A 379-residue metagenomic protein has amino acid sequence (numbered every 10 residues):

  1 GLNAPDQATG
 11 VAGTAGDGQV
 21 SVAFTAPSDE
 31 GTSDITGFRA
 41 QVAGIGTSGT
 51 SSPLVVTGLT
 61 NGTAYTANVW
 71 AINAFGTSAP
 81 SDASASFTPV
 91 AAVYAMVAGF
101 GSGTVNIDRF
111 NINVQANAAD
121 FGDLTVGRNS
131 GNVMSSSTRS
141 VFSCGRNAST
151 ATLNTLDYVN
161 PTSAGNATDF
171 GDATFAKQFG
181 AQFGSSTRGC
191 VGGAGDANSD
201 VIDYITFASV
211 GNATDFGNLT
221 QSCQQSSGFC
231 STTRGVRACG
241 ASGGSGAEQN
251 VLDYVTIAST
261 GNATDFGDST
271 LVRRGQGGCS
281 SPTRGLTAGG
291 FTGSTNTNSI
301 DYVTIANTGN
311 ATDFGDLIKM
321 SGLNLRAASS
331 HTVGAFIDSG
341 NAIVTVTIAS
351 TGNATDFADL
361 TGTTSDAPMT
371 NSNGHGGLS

Functional and structural regions predicted by a protein language model:
G1-D34, N61, F75-A92: Pro/Thr/Ser/Gly-rich low-complexity, intrinsically disordered linker/stalk tracts
A23, G37-Q41, D108: Beta-strand signatures of extracellular beta-sandwich domains
G37, G103-N106, A118, R128 (+14 more regions): A detector of repeated loop/turn-to-beta-strand junctions in beta-rich toroidal repeat architectures
G44-S51: Short beta-strand segments within Ig-like beta-sandwich modules, predominantly Fibronectin type-III
S51-T57, G62, S84, F121 (+5 more regions): Hydrophobic core positions of the immunoglobulin-like beta-sandwich fold
V56-S78: Beta-strand-rich modules
A92-G99, L124-N147, D172-G195, L219-S245 (+3 more regions): Conserved short beta-strand element of beta-propeller blades
N111-Q115, N160-A164, T206-V210, T256-T260 (+2 more regions): Short loop/turn segments that connect beta-strands within beta-propeller blades
